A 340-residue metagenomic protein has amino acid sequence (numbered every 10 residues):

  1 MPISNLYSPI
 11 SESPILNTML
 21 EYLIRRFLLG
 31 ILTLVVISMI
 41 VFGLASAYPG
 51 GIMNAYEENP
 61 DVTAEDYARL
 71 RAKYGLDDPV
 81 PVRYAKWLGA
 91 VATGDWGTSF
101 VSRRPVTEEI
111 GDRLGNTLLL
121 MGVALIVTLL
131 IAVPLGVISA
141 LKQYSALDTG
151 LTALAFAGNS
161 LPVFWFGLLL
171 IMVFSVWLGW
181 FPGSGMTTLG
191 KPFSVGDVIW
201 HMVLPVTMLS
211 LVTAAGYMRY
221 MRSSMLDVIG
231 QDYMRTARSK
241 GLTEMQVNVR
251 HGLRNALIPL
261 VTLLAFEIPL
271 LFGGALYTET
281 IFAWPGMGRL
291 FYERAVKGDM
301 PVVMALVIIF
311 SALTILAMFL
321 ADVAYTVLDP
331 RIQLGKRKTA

Functional and structural regions predicted by a protein language model:
L6-P9, P14-L16: Compositionally biased, intrinsically disordered low-complexity segments enriched in Pro/Arg/Gln/His
L16, D77-V133: An internal, D/E-rich "acidic patch" concept
L20-Y22, L114-L147, V163, P192-A340: Alpha-helical transmembrane segments of integral membrane proteins, especially multi-pass inner/plasma-membrane
F27, D66, L70, V80-W96 (+9 more regions): Hydrophobic alpha-helical segments of integral membrane proteins, encompassing both true transmembrane helices
G30, R113, T117, A153-F156 (+2 more regions): Residue-level signal for discrete positions within transmembrane alpha-helices of multi-pass small-molecule
L34-A85, L178-V198: Hydrophobic alpha-helical transmembrane segments of membrane transport/permease proteins and related membrane-embedded
V36, I40, L44, I131 (+6 more regions): Alpha-helical membrane-inserting segments
T152-G216: Membrane-water interface segments at transmembrane-helix boundaries in multipass membrane proteins
